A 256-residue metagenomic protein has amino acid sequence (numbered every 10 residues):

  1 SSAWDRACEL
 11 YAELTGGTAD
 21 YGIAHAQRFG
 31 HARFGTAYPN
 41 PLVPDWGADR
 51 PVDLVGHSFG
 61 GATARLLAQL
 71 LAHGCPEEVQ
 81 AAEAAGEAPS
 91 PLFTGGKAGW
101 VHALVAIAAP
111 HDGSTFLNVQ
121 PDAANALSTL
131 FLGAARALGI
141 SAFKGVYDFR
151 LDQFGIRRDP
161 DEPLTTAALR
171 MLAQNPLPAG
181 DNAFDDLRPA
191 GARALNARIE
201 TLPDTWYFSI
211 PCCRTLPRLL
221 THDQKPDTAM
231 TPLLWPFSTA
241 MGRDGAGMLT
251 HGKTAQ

Functional and structural regions predicted by a protein language model:
S1-S128: N-terminal non-catalytic accessory region
Q69, C75-Q256: Helical cap/lid subdomain of alpha/beta-hydrolase-fold lipid enzymes that gates access to the catalytic pocket
